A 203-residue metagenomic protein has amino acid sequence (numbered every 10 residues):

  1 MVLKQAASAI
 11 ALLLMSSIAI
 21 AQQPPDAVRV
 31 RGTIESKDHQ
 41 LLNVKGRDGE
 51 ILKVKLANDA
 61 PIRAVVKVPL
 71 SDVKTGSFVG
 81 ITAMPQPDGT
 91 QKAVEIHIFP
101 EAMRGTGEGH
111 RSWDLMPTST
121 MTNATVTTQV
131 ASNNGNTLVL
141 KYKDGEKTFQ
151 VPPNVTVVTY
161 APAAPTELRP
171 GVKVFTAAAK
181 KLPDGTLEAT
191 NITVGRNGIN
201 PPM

Functional and structural regions predicted by a protein language model:
M1-Q5: Positively charged n-region of N-terminal signal peptides that target proteins for export
S8-S17: Bacterial N-terminal signal peptides
A19-M203: Short, flexible, surface-exposed loop segments at domain boundaries
